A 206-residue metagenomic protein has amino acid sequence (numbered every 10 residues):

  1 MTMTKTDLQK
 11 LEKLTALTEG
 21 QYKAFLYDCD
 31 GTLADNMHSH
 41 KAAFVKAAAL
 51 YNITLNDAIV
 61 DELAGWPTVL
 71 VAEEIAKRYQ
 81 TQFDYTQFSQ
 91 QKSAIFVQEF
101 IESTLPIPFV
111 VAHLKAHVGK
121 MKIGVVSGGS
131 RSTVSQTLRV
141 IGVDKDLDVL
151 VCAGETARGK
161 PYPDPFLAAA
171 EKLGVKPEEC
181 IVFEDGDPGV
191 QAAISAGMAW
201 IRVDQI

Functional and structural regions predicted by a protein language model:
T2-D61, S195-A196: Active-site neighborhood of HAD-like aspartate-dependent phosphohydrolases
E12-A16, G20, Q98-V125, R131 (+2 more regions): Short, acidic loop-to-helix structural element flanking the phosphoryl-transfer center in phosphate-processing enzymes
L33, I123, V182-F183: Conserved SAM-binding loop
A47-A48, P67-T81, T137, A170: Helix-loop "lid/cap" segments that line or gate small-molecule binding pockets
T54, I75-A112: Metal-dependent phosphoesterase signature
V111-A112, G186-G189, W200, D204-I206: Short glycine/proline-centered loop/turn elements that form peptide/ligand docking sites
S130-I181, D187-S195: Substrate-recognition "cap/lid" segment bordering the active-site pocket of phosphatases
